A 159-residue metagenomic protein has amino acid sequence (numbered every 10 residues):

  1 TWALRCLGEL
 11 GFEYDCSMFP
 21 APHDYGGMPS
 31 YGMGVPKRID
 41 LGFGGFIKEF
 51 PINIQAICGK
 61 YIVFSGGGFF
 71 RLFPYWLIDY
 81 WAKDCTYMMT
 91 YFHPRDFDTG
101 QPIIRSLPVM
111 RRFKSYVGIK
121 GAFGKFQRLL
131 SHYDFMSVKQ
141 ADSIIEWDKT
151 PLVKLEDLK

Functional and structural regions predicted by a protein language model:
T1-Y91: Active-site-adjacent pocket scaffolds in enzyme catalytic domains
F69-K159: C-terminal domain-boundary segment and adjacent tail
